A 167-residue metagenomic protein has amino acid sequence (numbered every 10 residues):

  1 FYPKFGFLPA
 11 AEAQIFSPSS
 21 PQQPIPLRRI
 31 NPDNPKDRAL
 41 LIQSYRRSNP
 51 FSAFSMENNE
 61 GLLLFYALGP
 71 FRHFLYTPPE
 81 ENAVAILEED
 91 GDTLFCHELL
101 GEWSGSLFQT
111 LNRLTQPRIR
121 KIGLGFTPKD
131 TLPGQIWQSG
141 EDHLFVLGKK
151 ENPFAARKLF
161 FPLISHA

Functional and structural regions predicted by a protein language model:
Y2: Short sequence/structural segments immediately N-terminal
F5-I25, E98-G101, N112-A167: Active-site/acyl-donor-binding loops of N-acyltransferases
F7-H97: Amide-forming acyltransferase catalytic core, primarily the GNAT-like/NAT-type and related acyltransferase folds
R38-P79, G105, T127-A167: N-terminal charged segments
